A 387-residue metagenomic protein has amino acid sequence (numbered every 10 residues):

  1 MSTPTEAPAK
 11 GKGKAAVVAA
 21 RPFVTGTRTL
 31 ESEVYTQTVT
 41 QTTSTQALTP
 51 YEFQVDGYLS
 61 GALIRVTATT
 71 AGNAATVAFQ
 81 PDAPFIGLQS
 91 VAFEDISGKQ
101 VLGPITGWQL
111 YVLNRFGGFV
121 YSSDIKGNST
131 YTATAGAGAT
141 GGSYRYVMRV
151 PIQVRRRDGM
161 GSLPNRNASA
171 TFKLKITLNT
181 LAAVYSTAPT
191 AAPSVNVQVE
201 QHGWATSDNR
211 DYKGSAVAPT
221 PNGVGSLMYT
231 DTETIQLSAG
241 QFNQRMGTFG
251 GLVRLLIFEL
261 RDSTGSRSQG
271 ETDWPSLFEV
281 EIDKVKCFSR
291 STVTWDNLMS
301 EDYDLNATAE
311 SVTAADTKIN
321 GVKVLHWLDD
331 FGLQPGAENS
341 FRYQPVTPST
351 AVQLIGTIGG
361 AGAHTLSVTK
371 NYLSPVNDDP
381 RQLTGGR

Functional and structural regions predicted by a protein language model:
M1-R387: Beta-strand-centric surfaces of beta-sandwich/beta-rich domains
